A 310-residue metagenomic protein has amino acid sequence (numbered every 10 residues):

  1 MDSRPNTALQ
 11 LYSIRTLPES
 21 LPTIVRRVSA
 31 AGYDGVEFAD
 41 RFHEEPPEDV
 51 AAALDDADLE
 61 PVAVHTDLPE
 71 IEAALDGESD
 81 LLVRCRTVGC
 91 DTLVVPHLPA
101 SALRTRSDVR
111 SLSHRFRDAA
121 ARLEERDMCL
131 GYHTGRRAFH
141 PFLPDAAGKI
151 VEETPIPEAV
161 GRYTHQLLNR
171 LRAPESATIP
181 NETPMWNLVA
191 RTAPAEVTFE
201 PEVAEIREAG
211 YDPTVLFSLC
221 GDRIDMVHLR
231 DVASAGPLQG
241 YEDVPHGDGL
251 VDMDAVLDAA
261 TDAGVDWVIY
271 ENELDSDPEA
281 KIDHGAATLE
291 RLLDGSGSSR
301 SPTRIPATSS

Functional and structural regions predicted by a protein language model:
M1-R86, E290, D294-S310: N-terminal pre-domain/capping segments
P5-L11, V36-F38, P61-T66, L93-V95 (+4 more regions): Hydrophobic faces of well-ordered beta-strands that scaffold small-molecule active sites in alpha/beta enzyme cores
I14-E19, G35-E48, L68-D76, A100-R104 (+5 more regions): Acidic-and-aromatic substrate-binding clefts and catalytic sites of carbohydrate-active enzymes
T23, A52, L75-D80, V109-R117 (+4 more regions): Charged helix-capping and loop-helix junction motifs
V25, S176-I179, E205-G264: Gly/Pro-rich active-site loop or hairpin
A30-D34, D56-L59, T87-T92, T192-T198 (+1 more regions): Glycine-enriched alpha-helix->loop->beta-strand junction motifs that scaffold or abut catalytic
E70-F199, S299-T308: Active-site acidic/histidine proton-transfer and metal-coordination neighborhood in alpha/beta enzyme cores
